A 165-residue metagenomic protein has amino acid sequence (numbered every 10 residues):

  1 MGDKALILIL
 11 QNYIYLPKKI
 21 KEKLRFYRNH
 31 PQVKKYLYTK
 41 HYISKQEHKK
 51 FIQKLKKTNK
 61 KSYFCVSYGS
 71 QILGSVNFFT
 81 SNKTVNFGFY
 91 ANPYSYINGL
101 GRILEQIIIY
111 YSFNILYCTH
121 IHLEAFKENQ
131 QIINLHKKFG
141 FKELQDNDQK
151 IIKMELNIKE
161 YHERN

Functional and structural regions predicted by a protein language model:
M1-K19, E160-N165: Conserved N-terminal entry element of GNAT/NAT acetyltransferase domains
K23-L24, F87: Hydrophobic pocket/interface hotspot
F26-H41: Helix-loop element at the rim of GNAT/NAT acetyltransferase active sites that forms part of the acceptor-substrate
H41-Y94, N147: Acetyl-CoA-dependent GNAT
F78-F79, I115, E124: Long, contiguous binding/interaction regions
N98-S112, N134-K138: Conserved acetyl-CoA-binding loop-helix of GNAT-fold acetyltransferases
H122-I133, I151: Conserved beta-strand-loop-alpha-helix junction that forms the acyl-donor binding cleft
K137-N147: Conserved acetyl-CoA-binding loop of GNAT-fold acetyltransferases
